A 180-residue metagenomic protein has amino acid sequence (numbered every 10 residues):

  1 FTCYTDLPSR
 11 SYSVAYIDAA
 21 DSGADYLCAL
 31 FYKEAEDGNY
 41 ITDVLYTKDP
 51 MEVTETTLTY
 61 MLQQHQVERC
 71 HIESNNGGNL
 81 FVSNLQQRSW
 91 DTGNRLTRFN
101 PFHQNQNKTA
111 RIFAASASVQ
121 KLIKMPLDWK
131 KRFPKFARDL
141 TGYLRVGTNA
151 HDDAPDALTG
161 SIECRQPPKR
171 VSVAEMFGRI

Functional and structural regions predicted by a protein language model:
F1-P101, K124-I180: RNase H-like, metal-dependent nuclease domains and their acidic two-metal-ion catalytic environment used
D91-S118: Conserved beta-strand -> loop -> alpha-helix junction used to position metal-binding or nucleic-acid-contacting
K108-I123, D156-I162: Glycine-rich phosphate-binding/hydrolytic loop that grips phosphoryl groups
